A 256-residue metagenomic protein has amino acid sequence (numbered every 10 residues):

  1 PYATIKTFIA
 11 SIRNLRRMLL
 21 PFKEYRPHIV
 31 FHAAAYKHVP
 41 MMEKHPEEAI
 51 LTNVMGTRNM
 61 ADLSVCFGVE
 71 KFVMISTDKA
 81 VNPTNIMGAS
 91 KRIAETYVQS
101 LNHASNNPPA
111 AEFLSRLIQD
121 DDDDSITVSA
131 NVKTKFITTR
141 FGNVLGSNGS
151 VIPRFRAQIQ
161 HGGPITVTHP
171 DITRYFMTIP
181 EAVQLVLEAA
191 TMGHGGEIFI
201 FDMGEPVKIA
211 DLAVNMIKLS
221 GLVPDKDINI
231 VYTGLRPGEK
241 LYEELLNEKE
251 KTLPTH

Functional and structural regions predicted by a protein language model:
K6-I29, G238: Conserved Rossmann-fold cofactor-binding substructure of NAD(P)-dependent oxidoreductases
T7, A49, F72, F136-T139 (+1 more regions): Hydrophobic/aromatic anchor residues within beta-strands of the central parallel beta-sheet of Rossmann-like
R13, A80, V144: Conserved sequence/active-site signature of Rossmann-fold short-chain dehydrogenase/reductase
R16, V54, R58, P180-V183: Conserved active-site region of classical short-chain dehydrogenase/reductase
R17, N59-L63, F176: Conserved mid-core alpha-helix of short-chain dehydrogenase/reductase
R26, A34-E95, S100-N102, N106-D121: Conserved Rossmann-fold NAD(P)-dependent oxidoreductase catalytic core, especially the SDR/UDP-sugar
T96, S100-L114, D120-H256: Strand-loop microenvironment adjacent to phosphate/nucleotide-handling motifs in alpha/beta enzyme folds
